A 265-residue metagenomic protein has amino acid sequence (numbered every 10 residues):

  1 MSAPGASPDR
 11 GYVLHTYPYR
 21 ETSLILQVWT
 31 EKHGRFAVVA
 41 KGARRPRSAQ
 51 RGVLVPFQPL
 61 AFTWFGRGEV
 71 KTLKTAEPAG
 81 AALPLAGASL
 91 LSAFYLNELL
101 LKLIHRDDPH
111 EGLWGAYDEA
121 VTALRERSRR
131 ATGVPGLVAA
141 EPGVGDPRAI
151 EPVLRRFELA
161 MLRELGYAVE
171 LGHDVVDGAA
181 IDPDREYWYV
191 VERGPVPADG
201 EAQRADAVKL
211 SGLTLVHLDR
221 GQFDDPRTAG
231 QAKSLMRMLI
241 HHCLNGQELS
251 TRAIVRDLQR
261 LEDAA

Functional and structural regions predicted by a protein language model:
M1-A265: Non-catalytic alpha-helical scaffolds and adjoining flexible linkers that form interface surfaces for assembly
